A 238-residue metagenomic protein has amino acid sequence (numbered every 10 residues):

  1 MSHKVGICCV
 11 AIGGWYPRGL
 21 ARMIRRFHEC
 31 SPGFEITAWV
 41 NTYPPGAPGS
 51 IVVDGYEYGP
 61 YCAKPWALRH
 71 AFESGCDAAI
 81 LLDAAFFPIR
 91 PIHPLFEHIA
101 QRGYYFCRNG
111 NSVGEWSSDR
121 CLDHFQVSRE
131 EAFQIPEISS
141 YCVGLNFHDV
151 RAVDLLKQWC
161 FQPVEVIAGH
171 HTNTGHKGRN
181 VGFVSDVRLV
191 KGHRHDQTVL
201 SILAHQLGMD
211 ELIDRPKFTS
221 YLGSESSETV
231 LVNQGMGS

Functional and structural regions predicted by a protein language model:
M1-A63, E73-D77, K191-R194, L207-G208 (+1 more regions): N-terminal anchoring/stem segment of glycosyltransferases
G13-Y16, F87, V150: Short acidic, S/G/P-rich loop/turn micro-motifs used as interaction or catalytic elements
R22, A67, T198-I202: Short amphipathic alpha-helical face segments that pack within enzyme cores and frequently flank/anchor catalytic
E35-V40, I80-D83, P88, Y105-C107 (+2 more regions): A structural signal for short, well-ordered beta-strand segments and their strand-loop junctions that often border
E35-Y43, I51-G55, F106-G110, V166-G175 (+1 more regions): A generic structural motif
K64-D119: GT-A fold catalytic core of metal-dependent nucleotide-sugar glycosyltransferases, centered on the diacidic
Y104-E130, E225-V230: A short, conserved beta-to-alpha structural element at the edge of catalytic cores that scaffolds binding
E131-G237: Catalytic core and acceptor-binding pocket of nucleotide-sugar-dependent glycosyltransferases
